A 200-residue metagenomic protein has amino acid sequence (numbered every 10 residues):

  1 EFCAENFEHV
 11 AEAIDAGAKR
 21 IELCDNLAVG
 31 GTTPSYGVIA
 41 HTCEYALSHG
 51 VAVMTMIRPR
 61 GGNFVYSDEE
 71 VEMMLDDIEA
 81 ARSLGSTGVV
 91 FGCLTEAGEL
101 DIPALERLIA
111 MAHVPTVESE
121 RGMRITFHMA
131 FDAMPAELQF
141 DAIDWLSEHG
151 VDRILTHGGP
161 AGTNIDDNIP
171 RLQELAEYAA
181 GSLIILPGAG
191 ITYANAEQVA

Functional and structural regions predicted by a protein language model:
E1-A4, I21-L23, V53-I57, V89-F91 (+3 more regions): Hydrophobic faces of well-ordered beta-strands that scaffold small-molecule active sites in alpha/beta enzyme cores
E1-I21, N26-T33: N-terminal pre-domain/capping segments
E5-A16, G62-A80, D132-H149, P170-P187 (+1 more regions): Catalytic cores of alpha/beta
A18-K19, L47-V53, G85-T87, H113-I125 (+2 more regions): Short, well-ordered coil/turn segments that N-cap beta-strands
A28-T32, R60-E69, L94-L100, F131-E137 (+2 more regions): Short, small-residue-enriched loops and turns at beta-alpha junctions that line or gate enzyme active sites
S35-I109: Glycine/small-residue-rich loop that forms an oxyanion/phosphate-binding "nest" at active or ligand-binding sites
A40-L47, E106-S119, Q173-A180, A200: Surface-exposed amphipathic alpha-helices with a cationic face
S86-A142, S147: Hydrophobic, well-structured mid-protein blocks that either form specific transmembrane helices
